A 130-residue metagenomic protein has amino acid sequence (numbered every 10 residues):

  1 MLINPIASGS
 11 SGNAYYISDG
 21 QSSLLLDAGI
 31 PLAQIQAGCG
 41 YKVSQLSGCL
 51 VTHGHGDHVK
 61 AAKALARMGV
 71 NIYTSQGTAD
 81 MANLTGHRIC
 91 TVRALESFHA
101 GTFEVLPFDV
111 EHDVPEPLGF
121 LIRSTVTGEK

Functional and structural regions predicted by a protein language model:
M1-Y41, L118-K130: Conserved beta-strand hairpin/beta-sheet module of binuclear metal-dependent hydrolase folds, prominently
P5, S11-A14, G54-H58, A79 (+1 more regions): Structured catalytic core of nucleotide-sugar glycosyltransferases
I17, D27, H53, I72 (+3 more regions): Divalent metal-coordination and catalytic microenvironments
L24, N71-Y73, A82: Residue-level detection of beta-strand scaffold positions
P31-T78: Active-site metal-binding motif and surrounding structural segment of the metallo-beta-lactamase
Q76-E129: Metallo-beta-lactamase
